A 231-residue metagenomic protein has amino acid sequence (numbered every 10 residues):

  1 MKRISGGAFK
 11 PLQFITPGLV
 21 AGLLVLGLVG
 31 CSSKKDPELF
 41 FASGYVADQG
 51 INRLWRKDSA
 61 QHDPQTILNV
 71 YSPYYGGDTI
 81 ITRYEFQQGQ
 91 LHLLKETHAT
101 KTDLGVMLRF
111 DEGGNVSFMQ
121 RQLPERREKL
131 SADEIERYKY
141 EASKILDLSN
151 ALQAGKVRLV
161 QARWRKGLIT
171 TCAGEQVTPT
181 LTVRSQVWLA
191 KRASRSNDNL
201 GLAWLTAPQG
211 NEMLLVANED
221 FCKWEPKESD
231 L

Functional and structural regions predicted by a protein language model:
K2-V20: Bacterial N-terminal signal peptides that target proteins for export
G27-G30: C-terminal motif of bacterial Sec signal peptides marking the signal peptidase cleavage site
S32-K34: Bacterial signal peptide processing site
I51-R83: Post-signal-peptide N-terminal segment of Sec-exported extracytoplasmic proteins
N150-T171: Structural detector for short beta-strands of small beta-barrel domains
A162, A193-M213: Flexible glycine-rich surface loops and low-complexity tracts that mediate binding to linear polymers
E175-A193: Beta-strand/loop nucleic-acid-binding surfaces
A207-L231: OB-fold/S1-family single-stranded nucleic acid-binding modules
